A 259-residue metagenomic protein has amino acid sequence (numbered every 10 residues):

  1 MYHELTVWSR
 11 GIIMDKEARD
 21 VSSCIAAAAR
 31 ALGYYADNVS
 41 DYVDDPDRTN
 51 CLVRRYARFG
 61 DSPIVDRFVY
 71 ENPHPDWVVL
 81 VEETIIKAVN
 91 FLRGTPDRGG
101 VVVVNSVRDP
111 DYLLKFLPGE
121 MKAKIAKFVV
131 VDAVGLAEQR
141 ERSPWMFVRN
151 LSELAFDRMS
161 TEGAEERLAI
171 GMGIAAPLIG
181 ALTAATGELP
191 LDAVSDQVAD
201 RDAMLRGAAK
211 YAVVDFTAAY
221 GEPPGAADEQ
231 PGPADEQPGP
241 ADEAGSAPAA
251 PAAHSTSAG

Functional and structural regions predicted by a protein language model:
M1-G259: Active-site cofactor/cluster-binding pocket
